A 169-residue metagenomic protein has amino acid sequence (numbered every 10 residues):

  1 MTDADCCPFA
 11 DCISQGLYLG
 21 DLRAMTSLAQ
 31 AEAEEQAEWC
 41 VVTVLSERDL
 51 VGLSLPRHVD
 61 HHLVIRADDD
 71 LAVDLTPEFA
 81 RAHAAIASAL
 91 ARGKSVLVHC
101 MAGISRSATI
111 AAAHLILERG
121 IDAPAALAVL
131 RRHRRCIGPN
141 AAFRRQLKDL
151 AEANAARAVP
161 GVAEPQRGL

Functional and structural regions predicted by a protein language model:
T2-V96, A102, I116-A155: Cysteine-based protein phosphatase catalytic domain of the PTP/DSP
A87, S107-T109, A158-V159: A eukaryotic "domain-to-IDR transition" signal
A108-E118: Short, small-residue alpha-helix embedded
R145, A163-E164: Short linear loop/turn motifs
P165-L169: Intrinsically disordered, low-complexity regulatory segments in eukaryotic proteins
